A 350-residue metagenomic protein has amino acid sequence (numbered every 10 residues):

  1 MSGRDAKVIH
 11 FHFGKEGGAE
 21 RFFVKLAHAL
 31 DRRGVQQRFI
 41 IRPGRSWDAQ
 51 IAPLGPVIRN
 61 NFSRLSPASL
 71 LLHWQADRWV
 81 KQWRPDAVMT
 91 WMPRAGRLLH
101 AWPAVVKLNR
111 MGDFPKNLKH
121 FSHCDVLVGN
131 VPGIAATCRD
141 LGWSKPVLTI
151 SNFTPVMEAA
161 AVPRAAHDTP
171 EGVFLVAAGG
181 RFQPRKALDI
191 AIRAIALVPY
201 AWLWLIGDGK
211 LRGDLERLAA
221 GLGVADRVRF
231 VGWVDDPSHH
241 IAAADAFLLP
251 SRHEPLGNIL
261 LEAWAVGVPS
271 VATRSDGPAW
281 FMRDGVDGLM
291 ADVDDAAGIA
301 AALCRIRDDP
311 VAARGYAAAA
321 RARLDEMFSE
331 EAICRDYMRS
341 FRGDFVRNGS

Functional and structural regions predicted by a protein language model:
I9-F11, T169-K186, I192-I195: Conserved donor-binding/catalytic core segment of Leloir-type glycosyltransferases
H10-G17, R21-A68: N-terminal strand-loop element at the rim of the active site of nucleotide-sugar-dependent glycosyltransferases
G34-R38, L188, I192-R229, D308-V311: A conserved nucleotide-sugar
A68-L72, M89-G96, M111-G112: Short His-centered aromatic/hydrophobic patch
D125-A161: Donor nucleotide-sugar binding/catalytic pocket of nucleotide-sugar-dependent glycosyltransferases
W233, R252: Aromatic "clamp/platform" in nucleotide-sugar-dependent glycosyltransferases that forms part of the donor/acceptor
P269-A272, M282: Short hydrophobic beta-strand element within catalytic cores of glycosyltransferases and related nucleotide-activated
D284-G285, L289-A296, R305-P310: Conserved acidic donor-binding segment of nucleotide-sugar-dependent glycosyltransferases
